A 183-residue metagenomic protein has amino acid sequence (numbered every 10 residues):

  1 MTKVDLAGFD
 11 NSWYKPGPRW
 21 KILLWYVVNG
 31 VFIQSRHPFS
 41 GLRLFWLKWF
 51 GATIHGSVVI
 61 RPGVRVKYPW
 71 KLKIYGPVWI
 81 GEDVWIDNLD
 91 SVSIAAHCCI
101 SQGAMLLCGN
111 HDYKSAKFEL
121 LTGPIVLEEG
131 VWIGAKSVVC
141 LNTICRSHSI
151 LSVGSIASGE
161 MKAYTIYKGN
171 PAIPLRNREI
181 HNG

Functional and structural regions predicted by a protein language model:
M1-A52, G56, G130, H148 (+1 more regions): Terminal amphipathic alpha-helical/low-complexity segments used for targeting or macromolecular assembly
S35-L44, P62-Y75, W79-C145, N170-P171 (+1 more regions): Flexible, glycine/small-residue-enriched loop-and-beta-strand segment within the central core of proteins
V59: Glycine-rich phosphate-binding "P-loop"
L106, I156-A157: Conserved sequence/active-site signature of Rossmann-fold short-chain dehydrogenase/reductase
I150-I156: A generic "structured core" feature
Y167: Conserved active-site beta-strand element of glycosyltransferases/polysaccharide synthases
